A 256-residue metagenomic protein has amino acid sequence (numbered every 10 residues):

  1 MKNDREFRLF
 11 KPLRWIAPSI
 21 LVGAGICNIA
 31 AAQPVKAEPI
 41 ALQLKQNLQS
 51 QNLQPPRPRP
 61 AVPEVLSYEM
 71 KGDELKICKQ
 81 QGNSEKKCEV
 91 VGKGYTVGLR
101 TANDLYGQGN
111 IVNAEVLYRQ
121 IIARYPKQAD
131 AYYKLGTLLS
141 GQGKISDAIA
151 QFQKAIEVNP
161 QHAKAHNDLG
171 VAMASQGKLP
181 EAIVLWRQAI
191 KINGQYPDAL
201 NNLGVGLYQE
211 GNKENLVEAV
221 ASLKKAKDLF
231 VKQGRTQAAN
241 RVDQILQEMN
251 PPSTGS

Functional and structural regions predicted by a protein language model:
E38-Q43, N47-E89, G206-S256: Terminal, low-structured helical/coil segments at or just beyond the last alpha-helical repeat
V91-D130, T137-G141: Alpha-helical segment of the N-proximal tetratricopeptide repeat
Y95, A129-D130, A163-K164, P197-D198 (+1 more regions): Helix-start (N-cap) detector for alpha-helical repeat units in TPR-like alpha-solenoids, especially tetratricopeptide
G107-Q120, G141-K154, S175-Q188, E210-K225: Structural signature of tandem alpha-helical TPR/SEL1-like repeats, specifically the intra-repeat loop/turn
